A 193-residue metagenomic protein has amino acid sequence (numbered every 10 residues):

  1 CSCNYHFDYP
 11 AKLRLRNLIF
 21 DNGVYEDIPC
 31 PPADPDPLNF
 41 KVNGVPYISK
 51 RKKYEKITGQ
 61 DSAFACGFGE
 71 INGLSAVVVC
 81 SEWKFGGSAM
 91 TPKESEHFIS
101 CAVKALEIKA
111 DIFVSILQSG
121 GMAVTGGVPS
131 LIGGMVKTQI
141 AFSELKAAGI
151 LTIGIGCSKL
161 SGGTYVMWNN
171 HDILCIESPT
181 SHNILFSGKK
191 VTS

Functional and structural regions predicted by a protein language model:
C1-I71: Intrinsically disordered, low-complexity segments enriched in small/flexible residues
K52-K53, T58-A63, S88-V103: Glycine-rich anion/phosphate-binding loops
E55-K56, C66-F68, A102-K104, F142-S143 (+1 more regions): A generic local secondary-structure boundary/capping motif
F64, V78-C80, V114-I116, I153-I155 (+1 more regions): Structural motif
G69-E82, E96-A123: A structural preference for short, pocket-lining loop segments at secondary-structure junctions
W83, M90-A102, I116, L131-A141: Conserved mixed alpha/beta catalytic, RNA-binding, or beta-rich assembly cores of soluble enzyme, regulatory
G86-A89, A123: Short small-residue beta-strand/loop micro-motif enriched in glycine and branched aliphatics
S119-S193: Conserved catalytic cores of soluble enzyme domains, especially glycine-rich substrate-binding beta-alpha loops
